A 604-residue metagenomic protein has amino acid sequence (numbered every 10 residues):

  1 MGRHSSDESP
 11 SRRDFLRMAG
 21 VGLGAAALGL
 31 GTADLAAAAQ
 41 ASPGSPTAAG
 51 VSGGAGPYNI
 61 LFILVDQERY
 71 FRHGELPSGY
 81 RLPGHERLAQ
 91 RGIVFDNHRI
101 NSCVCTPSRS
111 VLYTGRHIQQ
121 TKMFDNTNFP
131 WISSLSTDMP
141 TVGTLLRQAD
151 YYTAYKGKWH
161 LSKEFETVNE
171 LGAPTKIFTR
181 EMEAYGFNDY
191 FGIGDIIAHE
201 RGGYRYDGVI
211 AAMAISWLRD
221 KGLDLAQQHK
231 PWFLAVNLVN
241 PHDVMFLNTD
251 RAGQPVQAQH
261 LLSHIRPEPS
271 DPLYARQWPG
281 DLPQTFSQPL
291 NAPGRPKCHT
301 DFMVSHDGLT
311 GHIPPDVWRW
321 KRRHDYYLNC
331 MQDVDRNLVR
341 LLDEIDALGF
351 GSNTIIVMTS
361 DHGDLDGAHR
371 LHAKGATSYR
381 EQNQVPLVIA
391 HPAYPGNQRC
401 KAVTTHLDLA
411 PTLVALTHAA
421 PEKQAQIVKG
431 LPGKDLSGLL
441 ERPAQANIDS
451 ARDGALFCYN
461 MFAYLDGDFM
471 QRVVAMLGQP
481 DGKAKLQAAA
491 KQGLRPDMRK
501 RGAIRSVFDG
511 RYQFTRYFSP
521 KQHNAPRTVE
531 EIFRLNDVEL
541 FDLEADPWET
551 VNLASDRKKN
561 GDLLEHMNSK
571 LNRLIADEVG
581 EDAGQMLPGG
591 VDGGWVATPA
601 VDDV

Functional and structural regions predicted by a protein language model:
M1-S11: N-terminal secretory signal peptides
H4, L16, G20, P46-Y58 (+9 more regions): Long, internal low-complexity/basic segments
S11-G29: N-terminal export leaders
V51-Y58, Q67-G79, A226-K230, L238-N353 (+4 more regions): Active-site-proximal cap/lid insertion segments
E75-R109, G115-R116, Q120, D150-T153 (+1 more regions): Short, structured active-site-proximal loop/turn typified by the sulfatase FGly-forming signature C/S-X-P-X-R
V111-W232, V244-L261: Catalytic-site neighborhoods of secreted/periplasmic enzymes that process anionic sulfate/phosphate groups
Y113, Q120, G186-A198, V339-D343 (+4 more regions): Substrate-binding rim/cap in mid-to-C-terminal beta-strand-loop elements of soluble/periplasmic
A252, R380-E381, Y459-A554, V604: C-terminal, low-complexity/hydrophilic appendages and adjacent surface loops of extracellular/periplasmic anionic
